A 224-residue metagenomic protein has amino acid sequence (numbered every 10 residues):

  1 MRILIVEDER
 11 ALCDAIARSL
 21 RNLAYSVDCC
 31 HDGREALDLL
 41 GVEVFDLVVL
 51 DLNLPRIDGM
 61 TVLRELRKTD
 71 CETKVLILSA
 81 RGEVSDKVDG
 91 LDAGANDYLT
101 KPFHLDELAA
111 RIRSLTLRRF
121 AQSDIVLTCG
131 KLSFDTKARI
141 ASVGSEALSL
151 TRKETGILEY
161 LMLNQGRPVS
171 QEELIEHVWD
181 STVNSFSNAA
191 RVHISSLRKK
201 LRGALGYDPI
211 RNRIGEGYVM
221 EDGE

Functional and structural regions predicted by a protein language model:
M1-R119: N-terminal/domain-start alpha-helical segments
E35, G215-V219: Glycine-rich nucleotide-binding loop
K68, A93, F120, L163 (+2 more regions): Short, conserved catalytic or interaction motifs in soluble domains
R113-V126, G166: The C-terminal output helix
V126, K131, A147: Conserved sequence/structural motifs within the catalytic ATP-binding
G130-I140, E216, E224: Short boundary/linker motifs that mark transitions into or out of structured domains
I140-E216: Positively charged, aromatic-enriched patches within helix-turn-helix-type DNA-binding elements, predominantly
